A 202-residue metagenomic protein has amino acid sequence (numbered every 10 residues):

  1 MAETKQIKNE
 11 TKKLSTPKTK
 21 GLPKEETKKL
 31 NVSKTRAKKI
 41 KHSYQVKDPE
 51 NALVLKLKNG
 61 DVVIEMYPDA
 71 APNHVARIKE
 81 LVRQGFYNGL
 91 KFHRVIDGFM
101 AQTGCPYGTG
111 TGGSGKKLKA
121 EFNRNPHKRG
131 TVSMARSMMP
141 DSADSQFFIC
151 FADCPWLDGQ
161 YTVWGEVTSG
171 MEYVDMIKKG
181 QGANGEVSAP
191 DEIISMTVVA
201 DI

Functional and structural regions predicted by a protein language model:
M1-I202: Cyclophilin-like peptidyl-prolyl cis-trans isomerases
